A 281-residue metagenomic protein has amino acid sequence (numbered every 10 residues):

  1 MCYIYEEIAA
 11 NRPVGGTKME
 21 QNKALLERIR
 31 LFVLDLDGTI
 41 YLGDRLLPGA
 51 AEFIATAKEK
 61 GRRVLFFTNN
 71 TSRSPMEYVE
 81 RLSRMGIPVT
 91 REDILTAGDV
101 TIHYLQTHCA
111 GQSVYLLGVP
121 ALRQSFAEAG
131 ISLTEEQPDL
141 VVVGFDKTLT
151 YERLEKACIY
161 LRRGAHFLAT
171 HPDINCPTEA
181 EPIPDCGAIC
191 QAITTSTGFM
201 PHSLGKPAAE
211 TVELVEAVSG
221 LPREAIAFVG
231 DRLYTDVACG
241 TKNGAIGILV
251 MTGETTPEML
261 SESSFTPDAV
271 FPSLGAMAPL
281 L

Functional and structural regions predicted by a protein language model:
C2-A10: Short, positively charged and aromatic/hydrophobic N-terminal segments
Y3, K18-L34, L42-K60, R73-L95 (+1 more regions): Asp-based, Mg2+/Mn2+-dependent phosphohydrolase catalytic module
N70: Conserved phosphate/oxyanion-binding catalytic-loop motifs
